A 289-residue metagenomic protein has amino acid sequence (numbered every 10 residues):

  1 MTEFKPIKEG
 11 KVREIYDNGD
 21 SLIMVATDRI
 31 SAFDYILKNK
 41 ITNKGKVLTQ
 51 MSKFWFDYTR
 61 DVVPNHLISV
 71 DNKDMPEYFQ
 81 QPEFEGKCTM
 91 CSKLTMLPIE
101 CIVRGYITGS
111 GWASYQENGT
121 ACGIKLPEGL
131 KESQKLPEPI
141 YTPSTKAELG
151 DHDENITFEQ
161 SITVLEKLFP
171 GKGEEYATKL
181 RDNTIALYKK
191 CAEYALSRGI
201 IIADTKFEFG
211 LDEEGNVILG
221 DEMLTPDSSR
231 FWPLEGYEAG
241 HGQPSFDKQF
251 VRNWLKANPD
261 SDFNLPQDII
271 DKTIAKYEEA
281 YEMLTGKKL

Functional and structural regions predicted by a protein language model:
M1-E148, S261-L289: Active-site loop/lid in soluble adenylation, ligation, and acyl-transfer enzymes
S21, M96-P98, R198-I202, E214-V217: Coil-to-beta-strand transition motifs
F33, W112-A113, E214, S228-R230: Intrinsically disordered, low-complexity acidic/polar segments
K93, Y194-A195, G199, F209-L211: Short, conserved, surface-exposed binding loops centered on an aromatic residue
V103, I202-M223: Conserved metal-phosphate-binding beta-hairpin within the catalytic cores of diverse ATP-dependent phosphoryl-transfer
E117-N118, G123-E175, L219, M223-L284: Anionic ligand-binding catalytic core segments
G171-A203: A long amphipathic alpha-helix within ATP-dependent nucleotide-binding catalytic cores
